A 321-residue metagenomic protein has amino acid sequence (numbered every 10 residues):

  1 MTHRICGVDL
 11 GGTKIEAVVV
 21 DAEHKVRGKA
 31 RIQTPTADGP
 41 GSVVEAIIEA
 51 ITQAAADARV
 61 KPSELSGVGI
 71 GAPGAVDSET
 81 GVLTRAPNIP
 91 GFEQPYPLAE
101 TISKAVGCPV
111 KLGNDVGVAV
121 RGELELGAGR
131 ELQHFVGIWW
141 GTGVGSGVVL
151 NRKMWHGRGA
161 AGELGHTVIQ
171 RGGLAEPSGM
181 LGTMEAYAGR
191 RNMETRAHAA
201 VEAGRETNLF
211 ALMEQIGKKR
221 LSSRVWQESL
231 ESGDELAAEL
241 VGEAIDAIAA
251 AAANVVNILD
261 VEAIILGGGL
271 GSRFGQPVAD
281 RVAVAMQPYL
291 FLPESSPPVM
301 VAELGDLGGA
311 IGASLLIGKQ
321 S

Functional and structural regions predicted by a protein language model:
M1-G67, D77-V82, E100-C108, G122-L132 (+1 more regions): ATP-binding/phosphotransfer module of carbohydrate and carboxylate kinases, centering on a glycine-rich
T13-K14, V118, T142-G145: Conserved A3 ("GATE") glycine/threonine-rich loop of ANL adenylate-forming enzymes
G81-P95: A charged helix-plus-loop insertion that forms the helical arch/lid used to bind and gate nucleic-acid substrates
V110-N114: General beta-strand structural signal in soluble alpha/beta enzymes
R130-A188: Glycine-rich phosphate-binding loop of actin/hexokinase-like ATP-binding domains
